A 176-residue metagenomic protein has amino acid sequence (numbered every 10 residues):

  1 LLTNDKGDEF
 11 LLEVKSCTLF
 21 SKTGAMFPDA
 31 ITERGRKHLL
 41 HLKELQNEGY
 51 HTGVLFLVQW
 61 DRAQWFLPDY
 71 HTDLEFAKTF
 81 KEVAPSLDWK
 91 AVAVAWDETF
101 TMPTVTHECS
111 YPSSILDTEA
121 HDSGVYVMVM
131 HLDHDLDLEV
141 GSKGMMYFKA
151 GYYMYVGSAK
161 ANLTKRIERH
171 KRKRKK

Functional and structural regions predicted by a protein language model:
L1-P28, L42: Conserved catalytic cores of phosphodiester-cleaving nucleases, focusing on short active-site segments
E13-V14, K22-A25, W65-F66, L138-G141 (+1 more regions): A short secondary-structure junction signal
K15-F20, L57-W60, D133: Short connector loops/turns at beta-strand edges and beta->alpha or beta->beta junctions
A25-I31, P68-H71, K143-M145, K171-K173: Short glycine-enriched, charge-decorated loop/helix-capping segments at active-site entrances that position
F27-E48: Aromatic- and charge-enriched substrate-recognition/interaction segments in catalytic or ligand-/protein-binding
L40, Q46, Y50-G53, L57-D122: Non-catalytic C-terminal interaction segments of nucleic acid-processing enzymes
E44-N47, R169-K173: Short, intrinsically disordered, mixed-charge
S110-R172: GIY-YIG nuclease catalytic motif and its immediate N-terminal context
